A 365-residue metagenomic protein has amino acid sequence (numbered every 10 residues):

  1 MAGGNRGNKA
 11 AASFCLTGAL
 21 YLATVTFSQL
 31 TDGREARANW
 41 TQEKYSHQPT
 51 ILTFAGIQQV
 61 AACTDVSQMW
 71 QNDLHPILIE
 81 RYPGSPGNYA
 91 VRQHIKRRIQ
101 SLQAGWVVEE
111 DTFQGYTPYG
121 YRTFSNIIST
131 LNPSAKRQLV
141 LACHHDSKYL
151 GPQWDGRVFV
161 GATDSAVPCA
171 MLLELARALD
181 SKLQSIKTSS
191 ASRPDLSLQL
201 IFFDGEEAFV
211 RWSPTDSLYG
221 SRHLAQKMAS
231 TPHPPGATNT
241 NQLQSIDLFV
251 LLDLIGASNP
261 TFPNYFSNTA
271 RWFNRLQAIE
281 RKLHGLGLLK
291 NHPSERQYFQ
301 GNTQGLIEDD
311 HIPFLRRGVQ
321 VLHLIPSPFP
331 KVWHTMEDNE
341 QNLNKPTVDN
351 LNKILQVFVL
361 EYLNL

Functional and structural regions predicted by a protein language model:
M1-A19: Classical eukaryotic N-terminal signal peptides for Sec-dependent ER targeting/secretion, especially the positively
K9-A10, Q29-T53, Q58-S134: A non-catalytic alpha/beta surface segment that caps or lines the substrate-entry region of metallo-dependent hydrolase
G56-T64, I77-Y89, F113-P118, W154-A166 (+5 more regions): Second-shell loop/turn segments in exported
M69-P76, P86, A90-Q103, V167 (+6 more regions): Extracytoplasmic/secreted proteins, especially bacterial periplasmic and envelope-associated proteins
P83, L248, L254-L365: Active-site-adjacent substrate-binding region of metalloamidase/peptidase-like peptide-processing proteins
Q114-T117, P133-A135, H145-Y149, G205-V210 (+3 more regions): Solvent-exposed loop/turn segments at secondary-structure junctions within structured extracellular/periplasmic domains
I128-T130, Q138-A142, Q199-F202, D247-D253 (+2 more regions): Structural recognition of the beta-strand scaffold that forms the well-ordered cores of secreted hydrolase catalytic
R157-R275: Acidic/histidine-rich catalytic neighborhood of metal-dependent amide-processing enzymes
